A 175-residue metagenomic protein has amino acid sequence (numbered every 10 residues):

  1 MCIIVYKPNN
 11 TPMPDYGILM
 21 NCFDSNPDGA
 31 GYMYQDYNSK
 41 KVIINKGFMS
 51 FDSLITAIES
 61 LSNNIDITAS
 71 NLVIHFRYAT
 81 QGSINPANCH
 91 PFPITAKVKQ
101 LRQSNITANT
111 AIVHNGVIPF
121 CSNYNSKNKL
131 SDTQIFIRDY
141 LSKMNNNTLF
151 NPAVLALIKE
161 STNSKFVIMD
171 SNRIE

Functional and structural regions predicted by a protein language model:
M1-S60, L72: Extreme N-terminus nucleophile/cap motif
F23-P27, M49, I65, S83-I84 (+1 more regions): A short catalytic or substrate-binding loop motif that flags glycine-/basic-rich loops and adjacent residues that bind
Y32, V73, G116, F136: A residue-level signal for conserved active-site and pocket-lining positions in enzyme catalytic cores
M33-Y37, T95, M169: A generic structural motif
I65, A69-S70, I74-T80: Regulatory input/activation interfaces that engage signals or partners
G82-N109, L157: Acidic loop->beta-strand submotif enriched in PP2C/PPM serine/threonine phosphatases
A108-N123: Conserved beta-strand-loop-short alpha-helix elements that form and flank the Mn2+/Mg2+-coordinating active site
P119-E175: Short histidine
